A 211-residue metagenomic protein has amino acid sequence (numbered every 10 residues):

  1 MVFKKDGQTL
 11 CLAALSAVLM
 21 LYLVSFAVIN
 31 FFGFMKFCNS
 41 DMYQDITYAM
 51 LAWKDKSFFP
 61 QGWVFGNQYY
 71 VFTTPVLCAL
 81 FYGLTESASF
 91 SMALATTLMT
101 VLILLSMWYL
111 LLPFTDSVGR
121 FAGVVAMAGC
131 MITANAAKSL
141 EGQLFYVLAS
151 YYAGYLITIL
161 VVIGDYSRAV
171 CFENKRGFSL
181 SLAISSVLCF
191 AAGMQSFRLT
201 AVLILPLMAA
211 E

Functional and structural regions predicted by a protein language model:
M1-F26: Start-transfer (signal-anchor) and selected internal transmembrane alpha helices of multi-pass inner/ER membrane
S16-L21, L94-F121, V161: Transmembrane-helix motifs of polytopic, lipid-linked glycan transferases
L23-Y43, E141: Helix-to-loop transition at the C-terminal end of transmembrane segments
F32-S40, K54-V76: Membrane-proximal lumenal/periplasmic loop motifs of glycosylation machinery
C38, N67, V71, V118-V170 (+1 more regions): Membrane-interface micro-motifs in multi-pass membrane enzymes
S57, V76-M99, I103, F114-S117: Juxtamembrane segments of multi-pass membrane glycosylation machinery that transfer sugars from lipid-linked donors
F178-F197, P206: Membrane-interface alpha helices of multi-pass inner-membrane proteins
V202-E211: Perimembrane helix-loop-helix junctions
